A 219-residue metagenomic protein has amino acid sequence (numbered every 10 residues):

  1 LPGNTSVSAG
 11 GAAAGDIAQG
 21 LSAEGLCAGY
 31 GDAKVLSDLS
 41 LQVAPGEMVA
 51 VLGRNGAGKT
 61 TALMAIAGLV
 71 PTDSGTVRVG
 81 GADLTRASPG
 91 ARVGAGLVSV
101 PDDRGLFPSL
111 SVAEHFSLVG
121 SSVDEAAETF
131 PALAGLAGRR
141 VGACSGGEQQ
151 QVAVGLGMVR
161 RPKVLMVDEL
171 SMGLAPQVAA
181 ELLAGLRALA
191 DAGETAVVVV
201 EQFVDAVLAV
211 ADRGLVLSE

Functional and structural regions predicted by a protein language model:
L52-R54: The feature captures the beta-strand-to-loop junction immediately N-terminal to the Walker
A67: Helix-to-loop junction immediately C-terminal to a conserved catalytic motif
G75-A82, A95, V123-E128: Conserved ABC transporter NBD signature motif
D83-R104, A137-G138: ABC ATPase NBD coupling module
G157-M158: ABC ATPase C-loop
A180-A192: Helical segment within the ABC ATPase nucleotide-binding domain
G214-E219: H-loop (His-switch) and adjacent beta-strand-loop-beta switch element of ABC-type ATPase nucleotide-binding domains
